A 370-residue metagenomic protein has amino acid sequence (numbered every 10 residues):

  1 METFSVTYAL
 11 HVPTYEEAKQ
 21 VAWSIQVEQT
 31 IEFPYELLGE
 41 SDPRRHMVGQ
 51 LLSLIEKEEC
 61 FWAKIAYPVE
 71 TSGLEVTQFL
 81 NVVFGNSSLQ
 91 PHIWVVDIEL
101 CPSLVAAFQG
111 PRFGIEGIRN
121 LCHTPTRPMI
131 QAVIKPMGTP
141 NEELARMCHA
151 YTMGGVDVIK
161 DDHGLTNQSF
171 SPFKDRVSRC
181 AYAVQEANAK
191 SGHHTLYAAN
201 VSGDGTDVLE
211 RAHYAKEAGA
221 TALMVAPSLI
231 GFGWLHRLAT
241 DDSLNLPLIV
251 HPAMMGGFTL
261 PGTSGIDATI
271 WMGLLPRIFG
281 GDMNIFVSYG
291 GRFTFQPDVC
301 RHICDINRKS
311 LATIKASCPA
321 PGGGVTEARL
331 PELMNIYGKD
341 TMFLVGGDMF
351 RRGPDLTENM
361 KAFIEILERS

Functional and structural regions predicted by a protein language model:
M1-T152: N-terminal capping/small domains of soluble enzymes
F4-P13, E327-S370: C-terminal extensions of enzymes
Y8-E16, R127-A145, T195-D207, M254-A268 (+1 more regions): Active-site mouth loops of central-metabolism enzymes
G110-T139, Q185-L196, L244-T259: N-terminal small/glycine-rich loop or linker at the start of catalytic domains across soluble metabolic enzymes
P111-L121, L165-A187, G205-V208, P227-N245 (+3 more regions): Active-site-adjacent beta->alpha loops and helix N-cap segments on the catalytic face of soluble alpha/beta enzymes
N120-H123, T152-G155, K174-S191, H213-E217 (+3 more regions): Acidic (Asp/Glu)-rich catalytic clusters
A132, T139-L165, S171-P172, V184 (+1 more regions): Phosphate-binding glycine-rich loops and their immediate beta-loop-alpha structural context
E210-A212, A218, A222-V345, A362: Catalytic alpha/beta core domains of metabolic enzymes, predominantly
